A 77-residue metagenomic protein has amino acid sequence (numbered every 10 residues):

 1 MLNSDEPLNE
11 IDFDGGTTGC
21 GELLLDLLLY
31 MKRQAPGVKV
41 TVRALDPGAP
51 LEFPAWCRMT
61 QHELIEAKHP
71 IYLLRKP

Functional and structural regions predicted by a protein language model:
M1-P77: Domain-level signature for proteins that mediate thiol-based redox and metal-cofactor handling
